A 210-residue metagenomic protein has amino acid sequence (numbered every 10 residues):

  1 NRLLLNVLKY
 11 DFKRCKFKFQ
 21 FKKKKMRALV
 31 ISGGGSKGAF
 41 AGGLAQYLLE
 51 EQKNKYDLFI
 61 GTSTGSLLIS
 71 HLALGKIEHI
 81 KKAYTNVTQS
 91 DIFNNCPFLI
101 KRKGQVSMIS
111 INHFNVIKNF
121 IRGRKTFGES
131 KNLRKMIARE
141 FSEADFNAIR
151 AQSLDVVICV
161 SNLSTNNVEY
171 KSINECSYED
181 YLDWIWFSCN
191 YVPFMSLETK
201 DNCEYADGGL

Functional and structural regions predicted by a protein language model:
L4, Y10-D11, C15, F19-T62 (+1 more regions): Patatin-like phospholipase
S66: Catalytic nucleophile loop
